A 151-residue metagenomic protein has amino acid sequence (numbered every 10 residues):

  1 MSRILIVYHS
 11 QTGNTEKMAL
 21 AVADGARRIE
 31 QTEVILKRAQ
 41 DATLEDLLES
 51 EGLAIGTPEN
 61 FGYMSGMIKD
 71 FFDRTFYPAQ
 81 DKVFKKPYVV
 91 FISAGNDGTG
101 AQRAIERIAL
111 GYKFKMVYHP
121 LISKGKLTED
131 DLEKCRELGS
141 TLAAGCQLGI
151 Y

Functional and structural regions predicted by a protein language model:
S2-A26: N-terminal beta1-alpha1 ligand-phosphate binding loop
R3, E33, P87: Residues at the starts of beta-strands that form the adenosine-phosphate
V7-H9, K37, F91: Short hydrophobic segments within beta-strands
M18, M67, A101, D131-K134: Residues at alpha-helix caps and immediate loop-helix transition turns in enzyme cores, especially N- and C-cap
A19-T32, L110-K115: Short helix-loop-beta junction
I29, T43, K115-Y151: Glycine-rich phosphate/pyrophosphate-binding loop and the adjoining helix
Q31-D41: A short beta-strand-loop structural module common to alpha/beta enzyme folds
A39-Y118: Helix-loop-strand module that forms the ligand-binding subsite of alpha/beta enzymes
